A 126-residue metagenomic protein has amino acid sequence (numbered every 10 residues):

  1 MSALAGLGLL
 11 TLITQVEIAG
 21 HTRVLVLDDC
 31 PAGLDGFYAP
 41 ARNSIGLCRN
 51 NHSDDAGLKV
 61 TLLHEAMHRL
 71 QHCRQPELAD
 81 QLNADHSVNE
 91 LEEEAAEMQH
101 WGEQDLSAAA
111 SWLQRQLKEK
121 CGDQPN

Functional and structural regions predicted by a protein language model:
M1-P40: Glycine-rich short-loop/terminal segments
D29-P31, L47-R49, A96, K120-Q124: Sequence contexts marking disulfide-bonded cysteines in secreted/extracellular proteins
I45-L62: Short pre-active-site segment immediately N-terminal to the catalytic Zn-binding motif
N51-S53, H68, P76: Solvent-exposed loop/turn segments at secondary-structure junctions within structured extracellular/periplasmic domains
A56-V60, H72-D105: Post-HEXXH active-site segment of zinc metalloproteases
L63-Q71: Short active-site segment of divalent metal-dependent hydrolases/proteases that encodes the spacing between
W101-N126: Long, well-structured alpha-helical subdomains associated with metal-dependent extracellular/ecto-lumenal hydrolases
